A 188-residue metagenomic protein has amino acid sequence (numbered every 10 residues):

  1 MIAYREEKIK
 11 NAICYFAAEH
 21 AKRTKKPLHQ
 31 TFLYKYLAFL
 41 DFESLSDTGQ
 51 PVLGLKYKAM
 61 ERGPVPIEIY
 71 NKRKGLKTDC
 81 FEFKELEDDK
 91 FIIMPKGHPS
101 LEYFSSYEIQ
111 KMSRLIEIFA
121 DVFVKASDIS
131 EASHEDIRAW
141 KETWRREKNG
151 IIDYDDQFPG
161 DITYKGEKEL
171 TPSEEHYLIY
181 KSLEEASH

Functional and structural regions predicted by a protein language model:
M1-H188: Domain-edge interaction signal
